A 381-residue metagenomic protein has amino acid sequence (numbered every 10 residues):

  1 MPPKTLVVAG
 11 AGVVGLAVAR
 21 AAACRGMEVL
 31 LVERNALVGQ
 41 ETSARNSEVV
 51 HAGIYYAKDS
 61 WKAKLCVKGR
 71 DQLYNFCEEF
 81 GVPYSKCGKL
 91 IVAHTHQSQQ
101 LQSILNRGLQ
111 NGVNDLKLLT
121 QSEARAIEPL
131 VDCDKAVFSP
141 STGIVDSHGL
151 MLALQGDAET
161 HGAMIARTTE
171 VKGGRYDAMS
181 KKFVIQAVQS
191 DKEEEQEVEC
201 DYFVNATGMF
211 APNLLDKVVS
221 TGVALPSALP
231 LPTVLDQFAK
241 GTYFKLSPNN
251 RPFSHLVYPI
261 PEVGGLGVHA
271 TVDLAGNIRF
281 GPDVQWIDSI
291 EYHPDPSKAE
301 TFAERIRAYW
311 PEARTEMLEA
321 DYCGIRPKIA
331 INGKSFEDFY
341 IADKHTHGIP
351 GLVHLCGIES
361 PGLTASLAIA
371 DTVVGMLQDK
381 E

Functional and structural regions predicted by a protein language model:
P3-L31: N-terminal Rossmann-like FAD-binding beta1-loop-alpha1 element of flavoenzymes
A21, V50, F80-S85, E197-Y202 (+1 more regions): Active-site substrate-recognition segment that forms the wall of the catalytic cavity or substrate channel
A23-R45: Glycine-rich FAD pyrophosphate-binding loop
R25, F336-E381: C-terminal lid/capping helical subdomain adjacent to the catalytic/cofactor pocket in oxidative enzymes
E48-I127, C133, G267: Dinucleotide-binding Rossmann-like beta1-alpha1 core, especially the glycine-rich loop that anchors the ADP
A57-K68, V92-Q100, F138-D157, A166 (+2 more regions): Short beta-strand to alpha-helix junction loop
V137-Y202, A206: Helical element adjacent to the flavin cofactor pocket in flavoenzyme catalytic cores
